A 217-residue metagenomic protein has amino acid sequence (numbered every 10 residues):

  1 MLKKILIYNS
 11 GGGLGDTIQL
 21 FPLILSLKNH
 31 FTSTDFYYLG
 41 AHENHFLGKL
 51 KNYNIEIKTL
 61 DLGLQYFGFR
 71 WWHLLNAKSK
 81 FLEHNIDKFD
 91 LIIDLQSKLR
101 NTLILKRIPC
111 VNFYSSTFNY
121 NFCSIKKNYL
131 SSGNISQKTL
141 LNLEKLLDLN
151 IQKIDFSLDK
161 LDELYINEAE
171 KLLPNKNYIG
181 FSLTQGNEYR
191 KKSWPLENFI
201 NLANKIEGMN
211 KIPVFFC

Functional and structural regions predicted by a protein language model:
M1-C217: Catalytic machinery of carbohydrate-active enzymes, primarily nucleotide-sugar-dependent glycosyltransferases
